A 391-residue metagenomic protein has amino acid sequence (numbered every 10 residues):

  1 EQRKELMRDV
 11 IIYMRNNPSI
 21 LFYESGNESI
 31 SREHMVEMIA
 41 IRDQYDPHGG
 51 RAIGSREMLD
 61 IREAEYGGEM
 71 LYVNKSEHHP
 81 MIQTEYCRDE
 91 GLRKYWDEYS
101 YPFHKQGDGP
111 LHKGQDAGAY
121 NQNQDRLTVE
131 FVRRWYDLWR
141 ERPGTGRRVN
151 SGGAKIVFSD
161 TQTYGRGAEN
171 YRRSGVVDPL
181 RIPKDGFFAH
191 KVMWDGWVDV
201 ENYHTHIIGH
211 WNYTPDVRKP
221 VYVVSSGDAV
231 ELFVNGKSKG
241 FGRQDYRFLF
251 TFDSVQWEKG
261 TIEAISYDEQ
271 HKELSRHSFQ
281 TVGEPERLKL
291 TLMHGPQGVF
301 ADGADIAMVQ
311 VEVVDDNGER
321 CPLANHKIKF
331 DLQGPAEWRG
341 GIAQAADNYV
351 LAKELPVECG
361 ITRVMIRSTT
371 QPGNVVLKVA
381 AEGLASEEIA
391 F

Functional and structural regions predicted by a protein language model:
E1-G186, H190, D199-W211, T251: Substrate-binding/catalytic cleft of secreted carbohydrate-active enzymes, primarily glycoside hydrolases
K155-T163, G167-D216, P220-R287, E319-C321 (+1 more regions): Catalytic cores of secreted or luminal carbohydrate-active enzymes
W211-V217, Q297-A307: Short, solvent-exposed loop/linker segments at the N-terminal edge of repeated beta-sheet extracellular domains
V221-V224, I265-S266, A304-P322, V376-V379: Beta-strand-rich structural segments
R243, P285-L290, F330-A346: Short aromatic-acidic-glycine turn motif
F252-W257, Y349-T370: Short, hydrophobic beta-strand segments
W257-T261, A304-I306, P372-N374: Extracellular Ig-like/FN3 beta-sandwich strand-entry sites
V282-D302: Low-complexity, acidic Ser/Thr/Pro/Gly-rich terminal tails and inter-domain linkers that flank the onset of structured
